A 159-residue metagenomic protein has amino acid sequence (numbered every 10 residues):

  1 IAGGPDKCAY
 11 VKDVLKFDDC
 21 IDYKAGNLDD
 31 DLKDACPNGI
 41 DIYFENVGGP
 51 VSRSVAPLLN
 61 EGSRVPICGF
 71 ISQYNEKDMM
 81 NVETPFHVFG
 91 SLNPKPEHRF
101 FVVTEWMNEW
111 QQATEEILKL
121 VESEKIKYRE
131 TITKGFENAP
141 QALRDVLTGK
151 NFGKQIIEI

Functional and structural regions predicted by a protein language model:
I1, D6-A9, L15-I21, L59 (+5 more regions): Contiguous, function-dense segments enriched for cysteine-driven chemistry and partner/ligand-binding capacity
I1-S52, T104: Adenosine-nucleotide cofactor-binding segment
Y10-V11, G90, E116, D145: Well-formed, non-transmembrane alpha-helical positions, independent of function
C20, H98-F100, K154: Conserved beta-strand scaffold positions in the cores of enzyme catalytic domains, especially in NTP/NDP-utilizing
D31, A35, L120, A142-D145: CheY-like receiver
F44, A56, L118, P140-L143: Non-transmembrane alpha-helical segments in soluble domains of secreted/periplasmic/extracellular proteins
P50-I126, I159: Glycine-rich phosphate-binding loop and adjacent beta-alpha segment of Rossmann(oid) nucleotide-cofactor-binding
S123-I132, P140-I159: C-terminal capping/lid region of NAD(P)-dependent oxidoreductase domains
